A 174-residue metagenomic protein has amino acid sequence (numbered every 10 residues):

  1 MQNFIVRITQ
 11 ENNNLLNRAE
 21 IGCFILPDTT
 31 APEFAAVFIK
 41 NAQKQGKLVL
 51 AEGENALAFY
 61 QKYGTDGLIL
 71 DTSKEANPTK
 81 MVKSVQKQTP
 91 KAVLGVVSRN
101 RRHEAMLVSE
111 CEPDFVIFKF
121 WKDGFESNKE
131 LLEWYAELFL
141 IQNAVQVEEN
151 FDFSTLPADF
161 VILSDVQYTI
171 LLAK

Functional and structural regions predicted by a protein language model:
M1-I69, S73-N77, T89-L94, R102 (+3 more regions): Conserved N-terminal beta1-alpha1 strand-loop-helix module at the mouth
F38, V82, L132-Y135: Aromatic/hydrophobic pocket-lining residues that form π-stacking "cages" and hydrophobic walls in ligand
K74, R99, W134-Y135: Tryptophan-centric aromatic hotspots in well-structured domains and transmembrane helices
V93-L94, S98, L132: Eukaryote-skewed repeat-based solenoidal scaffolds used as protein-protein interaction platforms, primarily
N100-R101, E149: Alpha-helix N-cap recognition
E110, D114-K174: Active-site/ligand-binding-proximal alpha/beta "capping" segment
